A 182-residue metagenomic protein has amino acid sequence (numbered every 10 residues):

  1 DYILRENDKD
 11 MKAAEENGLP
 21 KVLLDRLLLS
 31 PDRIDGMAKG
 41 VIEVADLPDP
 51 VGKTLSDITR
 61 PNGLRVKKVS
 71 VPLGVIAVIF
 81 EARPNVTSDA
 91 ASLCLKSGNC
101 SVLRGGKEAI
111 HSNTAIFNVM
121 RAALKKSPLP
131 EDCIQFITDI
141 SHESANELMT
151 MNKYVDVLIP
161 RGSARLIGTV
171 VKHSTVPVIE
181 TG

Functional and structural regions predicted by a protein language model:
D1, G98, L158: Residue-level signal for inorganic ion chemistry
D1-V66, L93: N-terminal Rossmann-like NAD(P)+-binding subdomain of aldehyde/semialdehyde dehydrogenases
Y2, N85, H111, E143 (+1 more regions): Short alpha-helical
R5-L19, K39-P50, N118-L129, T150-K153 (+2 more regions): Generic secondary-structure signature for well-ordered alpha-helical cores
R26-R33, E108, S112, I140 (+1 more regions): Catalytic cores of large soluble enzymes that bind and process phosphate-bearing ligands
E43-D46, P50-A123, S127, V176-E180: Conserved small-residue-rich beta-alpha loop and adjacent elements that most often cradle the phosphate/pyrophosphate
V75, C133-G182: Conserved NAD(P)+-binding/catalytic subdomain of aldehyde/semialdehyde dehydrogenases
